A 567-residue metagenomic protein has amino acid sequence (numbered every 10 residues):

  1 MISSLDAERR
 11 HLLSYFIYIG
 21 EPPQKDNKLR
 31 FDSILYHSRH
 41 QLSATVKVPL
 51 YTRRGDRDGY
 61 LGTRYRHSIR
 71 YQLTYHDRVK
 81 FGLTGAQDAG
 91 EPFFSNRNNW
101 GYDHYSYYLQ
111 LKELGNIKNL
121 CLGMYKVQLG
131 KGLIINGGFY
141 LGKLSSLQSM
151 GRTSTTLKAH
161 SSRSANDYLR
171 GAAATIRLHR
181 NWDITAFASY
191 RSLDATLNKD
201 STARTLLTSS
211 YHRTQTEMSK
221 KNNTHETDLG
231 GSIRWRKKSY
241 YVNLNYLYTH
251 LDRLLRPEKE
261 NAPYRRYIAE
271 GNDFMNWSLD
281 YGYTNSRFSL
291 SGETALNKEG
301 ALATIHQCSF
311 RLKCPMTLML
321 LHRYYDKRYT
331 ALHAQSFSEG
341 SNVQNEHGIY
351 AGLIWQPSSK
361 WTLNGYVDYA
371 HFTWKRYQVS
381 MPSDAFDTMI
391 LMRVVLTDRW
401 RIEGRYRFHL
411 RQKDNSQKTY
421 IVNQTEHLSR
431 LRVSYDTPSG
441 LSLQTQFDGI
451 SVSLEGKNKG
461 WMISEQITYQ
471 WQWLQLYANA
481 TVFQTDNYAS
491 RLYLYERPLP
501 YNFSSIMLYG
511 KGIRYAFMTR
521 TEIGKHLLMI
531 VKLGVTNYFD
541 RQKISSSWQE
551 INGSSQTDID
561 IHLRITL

Functional and structural regions predicted by a protein language model:
I2-S38, L129, T317-M319: Alpha-helical interaction/regulatory segments in DNA maintenance proteins
F31-R57, L73, D77-L83, G151 (+2 more regions): Transmembrane beta-strand segments of Gram-negative outer membrane beta-barrel proteins
R53-I69, L73-F81, G85-G90, R97-Y105 (+3 more regions): Outer-membrane beta-barrel translocator/receptor signature
Y60-R64, L169, N222-K259, R266-L567: Exposed, low-structure sequence patches enriched in small/polar residues
A86-H104, K158-A165, S219-N222, A295-N297 (+1 more regions): Outer-membrane beta-barrel proteins
N99, K131, I135-R163, S192-S219 (+4 more regions): A subset of solvent-exposed loop/turn segments in beta-rich extracellular surface proteins, enriched in glycine
N99-L157, S161-D194, L312-A331, L474-Y488: Outer membrane beta-barrel
W182-S219, F372-S383, K532-I544: Charge-patterned, long linear interaction tracts outside catalytic cores
